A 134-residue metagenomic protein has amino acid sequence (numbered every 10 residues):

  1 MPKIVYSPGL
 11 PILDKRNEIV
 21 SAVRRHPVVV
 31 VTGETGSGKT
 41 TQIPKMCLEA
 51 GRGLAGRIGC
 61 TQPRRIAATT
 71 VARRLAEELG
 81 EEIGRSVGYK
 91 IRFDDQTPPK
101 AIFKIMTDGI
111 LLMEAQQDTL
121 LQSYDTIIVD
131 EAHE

Functional and structural regions predicted by a protein language model:
M1-P8: Conserved adenine-nucleotide phosphate-binding loops and their immediately adjacent elements
G9-R25: N-terminal pre-P-loop "Q-motif" helix
A22, P27-E134: Conserved P-loop/Walker A NTP-binding site and adjacent catalytic elements of P-loop NTPases
